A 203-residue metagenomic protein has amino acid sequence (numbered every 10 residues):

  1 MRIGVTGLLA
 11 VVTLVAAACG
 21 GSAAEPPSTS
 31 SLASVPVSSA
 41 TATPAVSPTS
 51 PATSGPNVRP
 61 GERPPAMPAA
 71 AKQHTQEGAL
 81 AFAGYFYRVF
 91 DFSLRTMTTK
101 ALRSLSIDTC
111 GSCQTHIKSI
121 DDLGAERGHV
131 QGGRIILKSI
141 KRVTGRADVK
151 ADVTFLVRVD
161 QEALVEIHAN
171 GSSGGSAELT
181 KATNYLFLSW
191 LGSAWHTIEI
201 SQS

Functional and structural regions predicted by a protein language model:
R2-G78: Juxtamembrane and targeting peptides
T13-V15, A23-S31, T144-S203: Exposed beta-sheet edge and beta->alpha loop/turn motif
A18, L137-S139, E199: Extracellular/lumenal ectodomain signal focusing on beta-strand-rich modules and carbohydrate-recognition contexts
S38-T41, S112-D121, D148-V153: Short, charged low-complexity intrinsically disordered segments located at boundaries of structured domains
V58-Q131: Core segments of small alpha/beta cavity-forming domains
R88-T99, L137-T154: N-terminal short leaders/motifs
A125-V143: A short, amphipathic edge element
